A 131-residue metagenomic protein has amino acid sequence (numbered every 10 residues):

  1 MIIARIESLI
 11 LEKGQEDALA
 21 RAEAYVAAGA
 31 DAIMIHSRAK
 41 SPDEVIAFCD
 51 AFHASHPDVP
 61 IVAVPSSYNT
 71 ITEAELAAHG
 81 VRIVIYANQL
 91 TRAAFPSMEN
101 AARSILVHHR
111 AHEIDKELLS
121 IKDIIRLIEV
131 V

Functional and structural regions predicted by a protein language model:
M1-Y86, A93-N100, V131: Alpha/beta enzyme core
Q89-V131: Extended, intrinsically disordered, low-complexity segments
